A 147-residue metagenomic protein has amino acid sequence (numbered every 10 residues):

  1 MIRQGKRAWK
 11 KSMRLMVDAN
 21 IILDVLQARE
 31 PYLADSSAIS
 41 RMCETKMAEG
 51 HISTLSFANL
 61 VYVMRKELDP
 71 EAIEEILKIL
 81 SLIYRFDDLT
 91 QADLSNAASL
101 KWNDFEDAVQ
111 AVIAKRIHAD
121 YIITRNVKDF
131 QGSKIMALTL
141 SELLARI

Functional and structural regions predicted by a protein language model:
M1-H51, R65-A72, G132, I147: Short, well-structured N-terminal submotif of metal-dependent ribonuclease cores
M1-R14, I83, K115-I147: Acidic, PIN/NYN-like endoribonuclease modules and their adjacent C-terminal/linker elements
V17, H51-I52, D88, T124: Short beta-strand scaffold positions
I22, F57, L94, F130 (+1 more regions): A generic structural signal for short hydrophobic patches within well-formed alpha-helices
S37, L55, N59-R85, D93: Active-site-proximal, substrate-binding regions of enzyme catalytic domains and RNA-binding/basic surfaces
S37, R85-V127: Active-site neighborhoods of divalent-metal-dependent phosphate/nucleic-acid chemistry enzymes
E44, K78-L82, A98-S99, K115 (+1 more regions): Alpha-helix boundary recognition
